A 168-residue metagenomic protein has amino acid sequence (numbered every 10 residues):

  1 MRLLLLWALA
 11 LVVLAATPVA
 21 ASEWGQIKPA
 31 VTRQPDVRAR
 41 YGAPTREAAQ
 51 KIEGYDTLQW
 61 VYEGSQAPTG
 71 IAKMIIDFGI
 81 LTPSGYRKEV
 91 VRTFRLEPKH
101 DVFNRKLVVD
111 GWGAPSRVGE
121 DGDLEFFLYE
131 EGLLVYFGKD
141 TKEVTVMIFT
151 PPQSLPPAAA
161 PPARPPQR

Functional and structural regions predicted by a protein language model:
L6-A16: Bacterial N-terminal signal peptides
T17-A21: Sec/Tat signal peptide C-region and signal peptidase I cleavage site
E23, P29-R168: A cross-family detector of function-defining hotspots
